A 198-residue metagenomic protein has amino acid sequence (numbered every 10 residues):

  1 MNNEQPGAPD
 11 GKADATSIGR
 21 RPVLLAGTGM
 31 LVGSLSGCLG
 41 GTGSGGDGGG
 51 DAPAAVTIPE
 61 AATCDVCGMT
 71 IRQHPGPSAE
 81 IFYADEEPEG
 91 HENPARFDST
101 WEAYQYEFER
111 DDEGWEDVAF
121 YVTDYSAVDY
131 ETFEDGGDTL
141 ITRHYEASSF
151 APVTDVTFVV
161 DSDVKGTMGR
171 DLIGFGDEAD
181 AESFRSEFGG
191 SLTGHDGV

Functional and structural regions predicted by a protein language model:
M1-T57: Haloarchaeal acidic low-complexity proteome signature biased toward cell-envelope/secretome components but also
A61: Residues immediately within or flanking Cys/His clusters that coordinate Zn2+ in small zinc-binding modules
C64: Short cysteine-rich clusters marking metal-coordination/redox-active sites
C67: Short Cys/His-rich metal-coordination motifs, predominantly Zn2+-binding knuckles/fingers
R72: Short functional micro-motifs and their immediate structural scaffolds
G76-Y83: Short cysteine/histidine-rich zinc-coordinating motifs and their immediately flanking basic loops
H91-Y106: Beta-edge loop/turn motif
E146-L192: A short, solvent-exposed beta-edge/loop patch
